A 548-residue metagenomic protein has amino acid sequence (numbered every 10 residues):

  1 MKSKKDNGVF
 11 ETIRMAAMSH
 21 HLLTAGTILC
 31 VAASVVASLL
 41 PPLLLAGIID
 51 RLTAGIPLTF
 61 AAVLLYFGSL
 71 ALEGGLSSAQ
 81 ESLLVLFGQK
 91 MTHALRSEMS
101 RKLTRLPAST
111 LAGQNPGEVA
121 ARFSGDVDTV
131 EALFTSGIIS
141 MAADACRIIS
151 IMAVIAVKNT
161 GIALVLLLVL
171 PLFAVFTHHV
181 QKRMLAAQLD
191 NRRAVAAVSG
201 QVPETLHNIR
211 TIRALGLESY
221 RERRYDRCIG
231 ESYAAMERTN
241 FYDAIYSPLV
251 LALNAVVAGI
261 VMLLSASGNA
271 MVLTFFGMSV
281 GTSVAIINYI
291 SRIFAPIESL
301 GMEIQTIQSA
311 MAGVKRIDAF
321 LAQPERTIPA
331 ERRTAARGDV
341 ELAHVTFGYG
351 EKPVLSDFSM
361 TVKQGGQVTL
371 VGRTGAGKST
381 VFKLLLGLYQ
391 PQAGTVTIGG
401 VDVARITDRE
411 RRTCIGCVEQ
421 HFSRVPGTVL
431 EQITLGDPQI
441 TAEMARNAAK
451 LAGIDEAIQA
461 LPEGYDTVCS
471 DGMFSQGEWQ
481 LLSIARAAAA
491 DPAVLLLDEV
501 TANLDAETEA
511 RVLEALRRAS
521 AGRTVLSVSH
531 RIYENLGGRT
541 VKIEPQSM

Functional and structural regions predicted by a protein language model:
K2-K4, Q89, S97-A121, G125-V127 (+5 more regions): Short intracellular "coupling" helices and adjacent cytoplasmic loop segments at the cytosolic face of multi-pass
K2-S3, S38, R333-V340: ABC-family P-loop ATPase nucleotide-binding domain
D6-H21, V119: A short amphipathic helical element positioned immediately N-terminal to and/or at the very start of a transmembrane
R14-H21, A108-S109, G125-F134, I138 (+7 more regions): An intracellular "coupling" helix at the cytosolic face of ABC transporter transmembrane type-1 domains
T24-A79, A156-G161, V280: Transmembrane helix-loop-helix hairpins at lipid-water interfaces of multipass membrane proteins, especially the type-1
L40-A46, I138-Q181, E237-V284: A hydrophobic transmembrane-helix motif
L217, F241, S291-F320: Cytosolic ends of transmembrane helices, especially the final helix of ABC transmembrane type-1 domains
A335-M548: ABC-type nucleotide-binding domain
